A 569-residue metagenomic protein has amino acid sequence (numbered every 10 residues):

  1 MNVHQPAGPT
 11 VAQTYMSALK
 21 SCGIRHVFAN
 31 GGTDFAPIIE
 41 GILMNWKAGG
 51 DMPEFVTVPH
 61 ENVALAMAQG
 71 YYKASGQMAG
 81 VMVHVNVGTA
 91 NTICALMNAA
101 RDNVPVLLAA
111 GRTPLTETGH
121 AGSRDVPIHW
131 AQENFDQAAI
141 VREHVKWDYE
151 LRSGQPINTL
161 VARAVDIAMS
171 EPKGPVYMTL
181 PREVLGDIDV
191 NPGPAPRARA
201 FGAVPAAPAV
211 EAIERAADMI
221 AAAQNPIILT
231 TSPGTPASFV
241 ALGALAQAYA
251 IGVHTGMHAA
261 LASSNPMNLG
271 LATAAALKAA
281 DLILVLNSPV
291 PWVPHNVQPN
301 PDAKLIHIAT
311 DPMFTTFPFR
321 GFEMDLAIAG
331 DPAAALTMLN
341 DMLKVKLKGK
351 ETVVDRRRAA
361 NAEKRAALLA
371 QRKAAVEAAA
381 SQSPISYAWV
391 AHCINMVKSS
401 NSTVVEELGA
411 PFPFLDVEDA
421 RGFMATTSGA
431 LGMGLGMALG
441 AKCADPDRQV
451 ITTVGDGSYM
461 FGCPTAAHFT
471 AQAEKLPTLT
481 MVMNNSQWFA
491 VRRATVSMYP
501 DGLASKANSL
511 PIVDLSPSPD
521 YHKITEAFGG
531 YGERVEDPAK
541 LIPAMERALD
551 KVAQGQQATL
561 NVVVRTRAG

Functional and structural regions predicted by a protein language model:
M1-A7, R152-Q155, D302, I306-V405 (+5 more regions): Phosphate/pyrophosphate-binding active-site segments
N2-G349, H468, P477-T480, D501 (+2 more regions): N-terminal alpha/beta PP-like core and its mobile active-site loop of ThDP/TPP-dependent enzymes
A12-M16, K20-G23, T33-D34, I38-I42 (+1 more regions): Active-site diphosphate/adenylate-binding microenvironment
T118-A131, L277-A279, R320, A327-A329 (+2 more regions): Thiamine diphosphate
T179-E183, T231-S232, E407-P411, V562-R565: Short, well-ordered beta-to-alpha junction loops that form the rim of enzyme active sites and present histidine/acidic
T231-T235, A378, G455-G457: Conserved short loop/turn motifs at secondary-structure junctions
D281-P291, V354, P511-S518: Extended, charge-rich low-complexity interaction segments
L286, I308-T310, E406, G455-D456 (+2 more regions): Active-site flanking residues adjacent to catalytic metal/cofactor-binding acidic residues
